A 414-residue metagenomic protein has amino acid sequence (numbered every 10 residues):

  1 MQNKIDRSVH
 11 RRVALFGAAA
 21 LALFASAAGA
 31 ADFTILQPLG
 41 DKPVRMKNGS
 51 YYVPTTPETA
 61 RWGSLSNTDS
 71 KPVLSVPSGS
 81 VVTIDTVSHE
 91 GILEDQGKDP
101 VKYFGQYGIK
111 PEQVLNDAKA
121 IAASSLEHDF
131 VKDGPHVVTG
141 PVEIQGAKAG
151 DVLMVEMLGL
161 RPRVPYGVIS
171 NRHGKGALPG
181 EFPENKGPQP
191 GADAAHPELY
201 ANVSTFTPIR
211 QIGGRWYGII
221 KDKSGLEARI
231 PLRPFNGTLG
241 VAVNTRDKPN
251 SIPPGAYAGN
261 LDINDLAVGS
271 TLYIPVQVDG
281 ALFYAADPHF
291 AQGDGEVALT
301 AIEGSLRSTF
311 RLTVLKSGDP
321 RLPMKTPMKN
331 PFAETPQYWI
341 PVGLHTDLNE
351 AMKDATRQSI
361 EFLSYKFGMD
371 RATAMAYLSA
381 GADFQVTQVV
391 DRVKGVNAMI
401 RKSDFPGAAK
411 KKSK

Functional and structural regions predicted by a protein language model:
N3-F16: Bacterial N-terminal signal peptides that target proteins for export
F16-A25: Bacterial N-terminal signal peptides
A28-A30: Boundary at the C-terminal end of the N-terminal hydrophobic targeting segment
R45-F130: N-terminal, Lys/Arg-enriched amphipathic/low-complexity engagement segments that precede the first folded domain
L65-K71, H136-V142, A256-L261, E361: Short alpha-helix capping/helix-loop boundary micro-motifs
K71-E90, E143-G146, D151-M157, G269-V278: Beta-strand cores of secreted/periplasmic/IMS beta-sandwich domains, seen most often in copper-related folds
V152-M324, A333, R357, S364 (+3 more regions): Glycine-rich anion/phosphate-binding loop at the beta-strand->alpha-helix junction
T326-D347, A351, T356-S359: Extended amphipathic ligand-handling, pore-lining, and cofactor/metal-binding catalytic surfaces
